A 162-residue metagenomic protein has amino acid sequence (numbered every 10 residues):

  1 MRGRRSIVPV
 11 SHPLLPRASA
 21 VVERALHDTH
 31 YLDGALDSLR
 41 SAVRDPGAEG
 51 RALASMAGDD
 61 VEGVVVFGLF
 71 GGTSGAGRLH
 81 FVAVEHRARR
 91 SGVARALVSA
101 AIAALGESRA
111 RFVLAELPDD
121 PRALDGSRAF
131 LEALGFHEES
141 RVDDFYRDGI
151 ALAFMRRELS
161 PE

Functional and structural regions predicted by a protein language model:
G3-R5, P9-R87, R95-S99, A104 (+1 more regions): Acetyl-CoA-dependent GNAT
R40-A42, S140-D143: Short, P/G- and charge-enriched loop/turn segments at secondary-structure junctions
G50, I150-F154: Short hydrophobic/aromatic beta-strand or adjacent loop that forms the aromatic wall/cage of a ligand/substrate-binding
G92: Glycine-rich phosphate-binding loop
R95, D119-R141, D148: Conserved active-site alpha-helix within GNAT-family acetyltransferase domains
L105-D120: Conserved GNAT acetyl-CoA-binding A-motif
A129, A153-R156: Short low-complexity, flexible loop/linker segments enriched in glycine and/or proline with clustered acidic
